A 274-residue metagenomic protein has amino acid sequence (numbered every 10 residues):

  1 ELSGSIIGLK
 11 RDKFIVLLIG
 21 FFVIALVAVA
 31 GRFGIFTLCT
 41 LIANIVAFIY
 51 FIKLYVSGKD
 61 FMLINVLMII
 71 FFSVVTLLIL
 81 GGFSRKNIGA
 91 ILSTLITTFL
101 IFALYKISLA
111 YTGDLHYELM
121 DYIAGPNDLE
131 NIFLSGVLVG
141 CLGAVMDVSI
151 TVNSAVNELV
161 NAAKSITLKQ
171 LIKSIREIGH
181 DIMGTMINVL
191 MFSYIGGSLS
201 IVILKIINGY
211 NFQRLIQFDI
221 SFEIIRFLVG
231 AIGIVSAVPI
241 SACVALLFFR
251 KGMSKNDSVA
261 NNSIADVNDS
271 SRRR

Functional and structural regions predicted by a protein language model:
L2-I7, F21-F33, I52-D60, E158: Short juxtamembrane and helix-loop transition motifs at transmembrane-helix boundaries in membrane proteins
K10-K13, G58, I175-V189, L228-A231: Loop-to-transmembrane-helix entry motif
A28-V29, I195, I201-R274: Hydrophobic alpha-helical transmembrane segments of membrane transport and translocation systems, primarily multi-pass
R32-M120, E130-L134: Transmembrane alpha-helical segments that form the functional core of multipass membrane systems
F99, C141-V148, I182-I187, E223-C243: Hydrophobic transmembrane alpha-helical segments of multi-pass transport and channel proteins
G143-L159: Short helical (or helix-break) motifs at transmembrane helix termini and adjacent helical loops in multi-pass membrane
D147, L168-V202: Pore- and gate-forming transmembrane helices of large, multi-pass membrane proteins
L159-K169: Juxtamembrane helix-boundary/capping and inter-helix hinge elements in multi-pass membrane proteins
